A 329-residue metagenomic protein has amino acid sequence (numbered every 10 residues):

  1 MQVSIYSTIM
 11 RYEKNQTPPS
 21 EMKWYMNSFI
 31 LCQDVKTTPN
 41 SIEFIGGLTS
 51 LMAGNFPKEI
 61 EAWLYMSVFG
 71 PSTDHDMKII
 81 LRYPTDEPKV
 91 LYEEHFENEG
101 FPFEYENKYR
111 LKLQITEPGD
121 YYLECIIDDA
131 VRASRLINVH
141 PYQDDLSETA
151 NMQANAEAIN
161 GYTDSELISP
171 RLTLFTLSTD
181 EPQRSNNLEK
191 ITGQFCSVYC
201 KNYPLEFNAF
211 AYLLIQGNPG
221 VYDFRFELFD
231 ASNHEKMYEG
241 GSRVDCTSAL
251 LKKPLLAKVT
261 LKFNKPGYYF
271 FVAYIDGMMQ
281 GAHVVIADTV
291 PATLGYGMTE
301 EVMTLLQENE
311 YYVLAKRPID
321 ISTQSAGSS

Functional and structural regions predicted by a protein language model:
I5, R11-S329: Contiguous segments within soluble domain cores/interaction surfaces
